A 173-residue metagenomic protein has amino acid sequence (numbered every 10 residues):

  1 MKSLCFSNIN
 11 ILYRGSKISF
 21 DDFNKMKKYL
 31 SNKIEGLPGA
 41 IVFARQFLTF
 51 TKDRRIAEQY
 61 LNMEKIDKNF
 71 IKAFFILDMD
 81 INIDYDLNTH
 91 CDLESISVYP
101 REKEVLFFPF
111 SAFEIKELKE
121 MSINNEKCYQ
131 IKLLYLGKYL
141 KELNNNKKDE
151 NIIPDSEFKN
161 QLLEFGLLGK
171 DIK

Functional and structural regions predicted by a protein language model:
M1-K173: Mono-ADP-ribosyltransferase
